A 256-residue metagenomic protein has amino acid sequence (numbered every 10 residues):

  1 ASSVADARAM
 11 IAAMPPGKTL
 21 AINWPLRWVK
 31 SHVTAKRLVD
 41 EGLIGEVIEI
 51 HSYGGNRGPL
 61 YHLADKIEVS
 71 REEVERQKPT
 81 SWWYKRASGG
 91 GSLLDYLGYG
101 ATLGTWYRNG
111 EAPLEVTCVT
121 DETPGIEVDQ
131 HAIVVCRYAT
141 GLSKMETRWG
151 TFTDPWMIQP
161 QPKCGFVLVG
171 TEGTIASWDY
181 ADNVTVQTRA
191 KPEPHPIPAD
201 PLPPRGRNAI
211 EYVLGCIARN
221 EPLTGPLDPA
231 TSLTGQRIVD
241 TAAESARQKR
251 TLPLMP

Functional and structural regions predicted by a protein language model:
A1-S3: ADP-ribose/adenylate-binding Rossmann-like module
D6-A12, T19, E127, Y212-P256: C-terminal helix-rich "cap/oligomerization" subdomain common to oxidoreductases
D6-P16, L38-E41, R137: Alpha-helical structural signal in soluble globular domains
P16-K18, G141-L142: A short helix->loop->beta-strand "cap" motif at the edges of active sites that frequently abuts
K18-A21, L26-P124, K249: Predominantly a Rossmann-like dinucleotide-binding segment in NAD(P)-dependent oxidoreductases
V69, D95-N183, D200, R207-P222 (+1 more regions): Contiguous beta-strand/loop segments that form the cofactor/metal-binding neighborhood of enzyme cores
A87-L94, H195-P204: A short glycine-threonine-serine/GTX helix/turn-capping micro-motif
